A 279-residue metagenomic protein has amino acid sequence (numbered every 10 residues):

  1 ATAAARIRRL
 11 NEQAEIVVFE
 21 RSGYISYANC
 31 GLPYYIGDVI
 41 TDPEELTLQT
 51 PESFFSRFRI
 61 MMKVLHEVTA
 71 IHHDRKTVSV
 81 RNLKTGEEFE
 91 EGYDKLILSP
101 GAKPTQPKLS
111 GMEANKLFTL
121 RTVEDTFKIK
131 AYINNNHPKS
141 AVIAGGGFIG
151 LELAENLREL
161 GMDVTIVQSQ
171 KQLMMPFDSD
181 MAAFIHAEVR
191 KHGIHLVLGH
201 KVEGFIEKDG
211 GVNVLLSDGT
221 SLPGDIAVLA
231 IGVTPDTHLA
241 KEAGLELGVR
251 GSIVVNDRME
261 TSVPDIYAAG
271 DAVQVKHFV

Functional and structural regions predicted by a protein language model:
A1-L65, A154-F177: Beta1-alpha1 glycine-rich phosphate/pyrophosphate-binding loop at the start of Rossmann-like nucleotide-binding domains
A1-T2, G23, A102-P104, E124 (+4 more regions): Residue-level detector of alpha-helix initiation sites
Q13-E15, R57, K63-K84, E91 (+1 more regions): A Rossmann-like FAD-binding core segment of flavoenzymes
V18, T119, I143-A144: Hydrophobic Val/Ile/Leu positions in short beta-strands of Rossmann-like dinucleotide-binding domains
H73, S79-V80, E87-S140: Glycine/serine-rich phosphate-binding loop and adjoining beta1-alpha1 elements at the start of nucleotide-handling
V80, L98-S99, I143, L229 (+2 more regions): Redox-cofactor binding/interface segments in oxidoreductases and associated redox assembly factors
E113-H137, N213, T220-V279: FAD-site-proximal beta/loop scaffold in flavoenzymes
E124, K128-F177, G211: Rossmann-like NAD(P)H-binding beta-loop-alpha module
